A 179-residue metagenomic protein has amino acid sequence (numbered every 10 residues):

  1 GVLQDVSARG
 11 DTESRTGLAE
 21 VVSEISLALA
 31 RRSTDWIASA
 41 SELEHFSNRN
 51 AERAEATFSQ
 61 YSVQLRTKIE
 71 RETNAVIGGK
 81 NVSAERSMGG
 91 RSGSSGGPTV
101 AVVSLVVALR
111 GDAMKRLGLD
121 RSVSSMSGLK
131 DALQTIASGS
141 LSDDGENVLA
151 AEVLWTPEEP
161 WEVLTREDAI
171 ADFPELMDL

Functional and structural regions predicted by a protein language model:
G1-D172: Structured extramembrane domains adjacent to transmembrane segments
D172-L179: Extracytoplasmic
